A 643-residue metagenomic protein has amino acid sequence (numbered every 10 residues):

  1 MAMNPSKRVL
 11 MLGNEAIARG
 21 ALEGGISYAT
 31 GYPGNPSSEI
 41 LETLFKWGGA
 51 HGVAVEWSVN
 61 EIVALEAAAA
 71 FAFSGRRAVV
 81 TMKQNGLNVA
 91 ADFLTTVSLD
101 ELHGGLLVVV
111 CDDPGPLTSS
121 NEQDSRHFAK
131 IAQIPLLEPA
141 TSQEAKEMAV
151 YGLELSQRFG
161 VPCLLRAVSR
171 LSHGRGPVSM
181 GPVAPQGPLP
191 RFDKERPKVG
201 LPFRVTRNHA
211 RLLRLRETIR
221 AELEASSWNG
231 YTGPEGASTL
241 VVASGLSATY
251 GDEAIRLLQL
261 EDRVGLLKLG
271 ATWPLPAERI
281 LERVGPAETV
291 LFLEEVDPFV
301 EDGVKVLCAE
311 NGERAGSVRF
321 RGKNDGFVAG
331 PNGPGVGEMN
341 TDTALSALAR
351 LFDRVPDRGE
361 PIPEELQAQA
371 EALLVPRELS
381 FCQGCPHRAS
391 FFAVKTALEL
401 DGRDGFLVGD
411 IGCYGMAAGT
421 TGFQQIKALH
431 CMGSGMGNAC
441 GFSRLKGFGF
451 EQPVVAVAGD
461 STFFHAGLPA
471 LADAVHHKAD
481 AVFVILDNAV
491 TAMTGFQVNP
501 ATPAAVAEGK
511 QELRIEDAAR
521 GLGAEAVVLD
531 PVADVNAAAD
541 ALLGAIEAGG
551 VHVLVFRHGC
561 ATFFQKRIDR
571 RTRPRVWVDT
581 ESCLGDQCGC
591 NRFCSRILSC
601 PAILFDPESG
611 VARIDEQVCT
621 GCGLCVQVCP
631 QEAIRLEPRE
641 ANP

Functional and structural regions predicted by a protein language model:
M1-S142, R170, P234, G312-Q452: Thiamine diphosphate
A2-N14, P139-F381, P386-H387, D540 (+1 more regions): Flexible, low-complexity linker and terminal segments
I40-T43, A67-A69, A90-L94, P116-Q123 (+16 more regions): Short acidic, glycine/serine/threonine-rich loops at helix termini
T43-A50, E253-L266, D517-G523: Short helix-loop-beta junction
H51-W57, D100-C111, G187-P197, H476-A489 (+1 more regions): A glycine-rich helix N-cap at a beta->alpha junction
D113-P162, V168, K194-E195, V199-T206 (+3 more regions): Conserved thiamine diphosphate
A418-V553, A561-I568: Thiamine diphosphate
